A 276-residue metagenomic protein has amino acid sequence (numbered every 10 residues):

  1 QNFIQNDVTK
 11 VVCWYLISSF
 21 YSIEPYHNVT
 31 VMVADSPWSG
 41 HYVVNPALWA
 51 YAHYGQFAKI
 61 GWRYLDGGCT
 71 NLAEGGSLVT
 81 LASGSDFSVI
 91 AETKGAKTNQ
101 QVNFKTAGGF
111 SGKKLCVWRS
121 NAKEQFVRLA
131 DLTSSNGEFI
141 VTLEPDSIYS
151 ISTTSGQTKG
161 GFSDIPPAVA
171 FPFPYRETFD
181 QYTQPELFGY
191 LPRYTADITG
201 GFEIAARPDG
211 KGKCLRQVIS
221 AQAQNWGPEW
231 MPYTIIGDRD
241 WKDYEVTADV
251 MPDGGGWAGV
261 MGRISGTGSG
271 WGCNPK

Functional and structural regions predicted by a protein language model:
Q1, L16-F20, Y51, G95-A96 (+2 more regions): Solvent-exposed loop/turn segments at secondary-structure junctions within structured extracellular/periplasmic domains
Q1-E74: Aromatic/acidic polysaccharide-binding cleft in carbohydrate-active enzymes
I4-N6, Y42, L81-G84, T142-L143 (+2 more regions): Extracellular/periplasmic catalytic domains that process cell-envelope and extracellular macromolecules
T9-W14, S88-A91, S150: Structural recognition of the beta-strand scaffold that forms the well-ordered cores of secreted hydrolase catalytic
Y51, F179, V246-V250: Short hydrophobic/aromatic patches on beta-strands that form ligand-binding or substrate-lining surfaces
H53-S111: Carbohydrate-binding surface patches
I90-G210, A221-W226, E245: C-terminal beta-sandwich/jelly-roll accessory domains of carbohydrate-active enzymes
G201, R207-G212, Q217-K276: Secretory/extracellular carbohydrate-interaction modules and structurally similar beta-sandwich "look-alikes"
